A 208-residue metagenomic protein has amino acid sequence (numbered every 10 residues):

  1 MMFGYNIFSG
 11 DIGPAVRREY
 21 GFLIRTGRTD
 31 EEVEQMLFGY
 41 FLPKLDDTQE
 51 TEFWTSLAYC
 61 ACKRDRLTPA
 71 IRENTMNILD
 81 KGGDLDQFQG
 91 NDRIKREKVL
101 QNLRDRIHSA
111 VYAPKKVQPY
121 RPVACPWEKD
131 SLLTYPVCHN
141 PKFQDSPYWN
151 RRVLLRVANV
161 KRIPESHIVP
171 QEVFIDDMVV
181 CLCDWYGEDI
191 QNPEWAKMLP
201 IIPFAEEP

Functional and structural regions predicted by a protein language model:
M1-F38: Short terminal alpha-helical segments
T26-L45, K129-P136: Short amphipathic alpha-helical segments and their helix-coil junctions
E50-K63, E97: Amphipathic alpha-helical elements of HEAT/ARM-like alpha-solenoid repeat scaffolds that form extended
K63-A110: Extended alpha-helical interaction scaffolds used for oligomerization/partner binding
D92-D130, C138-P141: Mixed-charge, Lys/Arg-rich low-complexity intrinsically disordered regions
K142-R162: Short beta-strand-centered aromatic/proline hotspots
K161-V179: Short, solvent-exposed secondary-structure boundary/capping segments
V173-P208: Intrinsically disordered, low-complexity, charged/polar segments
